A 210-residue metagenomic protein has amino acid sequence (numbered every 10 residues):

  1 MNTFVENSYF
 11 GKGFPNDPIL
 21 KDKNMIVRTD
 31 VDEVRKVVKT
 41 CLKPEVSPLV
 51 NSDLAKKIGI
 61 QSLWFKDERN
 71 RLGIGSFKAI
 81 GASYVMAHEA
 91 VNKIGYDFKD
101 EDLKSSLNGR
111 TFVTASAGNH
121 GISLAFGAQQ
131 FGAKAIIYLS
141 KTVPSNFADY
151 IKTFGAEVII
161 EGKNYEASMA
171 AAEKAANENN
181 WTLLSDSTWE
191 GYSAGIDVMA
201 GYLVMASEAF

Functional and structural regions predicted by a protein language model:
M1-F210: PLP-dependent amino-acid enzyme catalytic core
